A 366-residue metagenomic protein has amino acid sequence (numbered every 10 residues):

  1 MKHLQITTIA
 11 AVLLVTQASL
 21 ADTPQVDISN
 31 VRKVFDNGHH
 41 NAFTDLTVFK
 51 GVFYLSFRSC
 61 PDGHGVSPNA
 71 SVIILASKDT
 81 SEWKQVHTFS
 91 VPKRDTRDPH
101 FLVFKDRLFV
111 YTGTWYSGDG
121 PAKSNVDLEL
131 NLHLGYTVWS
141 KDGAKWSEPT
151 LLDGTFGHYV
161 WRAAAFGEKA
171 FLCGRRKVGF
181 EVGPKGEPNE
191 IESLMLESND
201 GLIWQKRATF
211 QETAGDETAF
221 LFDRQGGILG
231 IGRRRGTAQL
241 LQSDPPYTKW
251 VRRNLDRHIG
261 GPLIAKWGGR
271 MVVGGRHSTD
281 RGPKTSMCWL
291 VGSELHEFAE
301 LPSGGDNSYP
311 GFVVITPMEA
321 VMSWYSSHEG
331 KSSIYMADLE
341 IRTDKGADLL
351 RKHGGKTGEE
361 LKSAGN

Functional and structural regions predicted by a protein language model:
M1-T8: Bacterial N-terminal signal peptides that target proteins for export
A21-H39, V48-D95, L102-G305, V313-E319 (+1 more regions): Beta-rich carbohydrate-recognition and catalytic domains
E340, E360-N366: Ankyrin-repeat boundary/"N-cap" motif
K345-G346: Conserved ankyrin/ankyrin-like repeat signature
L349-K356: Ankyrin repeat domain, specifically the short helix-to-loop turn at the C-terminus of the second helix of each repeat
